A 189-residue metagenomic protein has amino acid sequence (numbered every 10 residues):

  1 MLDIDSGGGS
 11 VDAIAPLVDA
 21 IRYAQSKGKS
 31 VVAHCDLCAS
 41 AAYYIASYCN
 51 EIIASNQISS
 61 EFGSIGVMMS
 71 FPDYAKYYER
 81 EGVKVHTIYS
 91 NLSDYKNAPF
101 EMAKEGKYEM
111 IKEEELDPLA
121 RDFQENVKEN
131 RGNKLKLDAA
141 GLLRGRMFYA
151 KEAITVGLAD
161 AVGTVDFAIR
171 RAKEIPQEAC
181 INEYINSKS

Functional and structural regions predicted by a protein language model:
M1-V31, S40-N130, I175, I181-S189: Small-residue-centered hinge/linker elements
P16, F148, T164-F167: Residue-level recognition of oxygen-bearing side chains
A33-A39, L142-R146: Glycine-rich beta-to-alpha transition loops that act as phosphate-gripper elements at the mouths of alpha/beta enzyme
N50-E51, D160-F167: Well-ordered beta-strand positions
A120-E152: Secondary-structure end/capping motifs
F167-E174: Extended, non-catalytic substrate-recognition/exosite surfaces adjacent to catalytic cores, especially in enzymes
